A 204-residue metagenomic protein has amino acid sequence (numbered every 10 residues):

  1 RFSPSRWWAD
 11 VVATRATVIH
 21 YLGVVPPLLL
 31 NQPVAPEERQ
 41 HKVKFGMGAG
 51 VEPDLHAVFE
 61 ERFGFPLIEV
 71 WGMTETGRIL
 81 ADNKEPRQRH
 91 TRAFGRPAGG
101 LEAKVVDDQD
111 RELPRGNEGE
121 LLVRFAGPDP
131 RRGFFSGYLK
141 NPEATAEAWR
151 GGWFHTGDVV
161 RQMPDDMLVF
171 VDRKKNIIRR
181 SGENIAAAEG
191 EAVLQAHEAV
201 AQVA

Functional and structural regions predicted by a protein language model:
S5-L22, L30-H90, E102-K104, Q109-E112: Gly/Ser/Thr-rich phosphate-binding loop
V11-V12, I19-L22, Q109, V123 (+4 more regions): AMP-binding/adenylate-forming catalytic core of the ANL superfamily
P27, P53, A57, R92 (+2 more regions): Active-site phosphate/pyrophosphate- and oxyanion-stabilizing loops and adjacent acidic/basic residues in soluble
K42, G64, G100, A144 (+1 more regions): Glycine-centered tight turns that cap/initiate beta-strands
G50-P53, D82, R89-K140, A148: Adenylate-forming AMP-binding core of the ANL superfamily, especially NRPS adenylation
G72, G95, D158, G182: Active-site glycine-centered loops adjacent to acidic/histidine catalytic or metal-binding residues that shape
